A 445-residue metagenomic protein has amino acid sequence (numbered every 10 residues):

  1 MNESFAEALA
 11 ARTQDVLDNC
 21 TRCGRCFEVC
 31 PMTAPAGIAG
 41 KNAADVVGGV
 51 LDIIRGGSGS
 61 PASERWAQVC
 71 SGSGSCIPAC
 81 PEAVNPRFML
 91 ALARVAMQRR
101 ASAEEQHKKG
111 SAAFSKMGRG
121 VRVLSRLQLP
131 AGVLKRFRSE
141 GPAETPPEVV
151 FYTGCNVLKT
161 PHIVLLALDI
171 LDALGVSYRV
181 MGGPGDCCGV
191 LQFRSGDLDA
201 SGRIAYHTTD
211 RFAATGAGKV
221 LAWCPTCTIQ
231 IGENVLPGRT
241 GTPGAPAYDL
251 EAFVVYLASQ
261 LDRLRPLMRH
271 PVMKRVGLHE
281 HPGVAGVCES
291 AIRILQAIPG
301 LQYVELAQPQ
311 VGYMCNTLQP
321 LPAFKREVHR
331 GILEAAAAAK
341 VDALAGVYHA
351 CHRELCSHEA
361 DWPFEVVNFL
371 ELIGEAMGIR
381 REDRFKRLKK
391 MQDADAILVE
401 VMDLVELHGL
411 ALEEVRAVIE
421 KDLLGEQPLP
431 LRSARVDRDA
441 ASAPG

Functional and structural regions predicted by a protein language model:
M1-E28, M32, Q98-S102, E144-P147 (+7 more regions): Iron-sulfur (Fe-S) cluster-binding modules
Q14-L17, K41, V47-Q230, N234-G238 (+3 more regions): Iron-sulfur-cluster electron-transfer modules
L17-P35, A67-V84, T153-N156, P184-G196 (+4 more regions): Local cysteine-cluster metal-coordination motifs and their immediate loop/turn environment, predominantly Fe-S cluster
T21, K41, D45, H162 (+4 more regions): Conserved active-site and cofactor/substrate-binding residues in soluble primary-metabolism enzymes
V190-L191, Q260-R263, M314-L318, A376-I379: Short, solvent-exposed polar/charged micro-motifs at secondary-structure junctions
D249-L261: Catalytic core of nucleotide-activated saccharide and alditol-phosphate transferases
